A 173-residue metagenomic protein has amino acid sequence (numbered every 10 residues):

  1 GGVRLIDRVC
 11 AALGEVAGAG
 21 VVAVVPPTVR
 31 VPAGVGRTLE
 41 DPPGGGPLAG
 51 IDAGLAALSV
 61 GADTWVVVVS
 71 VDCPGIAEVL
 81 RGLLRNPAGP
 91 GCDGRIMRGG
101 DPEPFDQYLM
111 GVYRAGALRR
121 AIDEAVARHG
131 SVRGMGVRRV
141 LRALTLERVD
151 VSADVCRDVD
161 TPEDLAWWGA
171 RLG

Functional and structural regions predicted by a protein language model:
G1-D123, A127-G134, R139-V155, E163: Nucleotide and nucleotide-moiety/phosphate-recognizing core
A166-G173: SAM-dependent methyltransferases
